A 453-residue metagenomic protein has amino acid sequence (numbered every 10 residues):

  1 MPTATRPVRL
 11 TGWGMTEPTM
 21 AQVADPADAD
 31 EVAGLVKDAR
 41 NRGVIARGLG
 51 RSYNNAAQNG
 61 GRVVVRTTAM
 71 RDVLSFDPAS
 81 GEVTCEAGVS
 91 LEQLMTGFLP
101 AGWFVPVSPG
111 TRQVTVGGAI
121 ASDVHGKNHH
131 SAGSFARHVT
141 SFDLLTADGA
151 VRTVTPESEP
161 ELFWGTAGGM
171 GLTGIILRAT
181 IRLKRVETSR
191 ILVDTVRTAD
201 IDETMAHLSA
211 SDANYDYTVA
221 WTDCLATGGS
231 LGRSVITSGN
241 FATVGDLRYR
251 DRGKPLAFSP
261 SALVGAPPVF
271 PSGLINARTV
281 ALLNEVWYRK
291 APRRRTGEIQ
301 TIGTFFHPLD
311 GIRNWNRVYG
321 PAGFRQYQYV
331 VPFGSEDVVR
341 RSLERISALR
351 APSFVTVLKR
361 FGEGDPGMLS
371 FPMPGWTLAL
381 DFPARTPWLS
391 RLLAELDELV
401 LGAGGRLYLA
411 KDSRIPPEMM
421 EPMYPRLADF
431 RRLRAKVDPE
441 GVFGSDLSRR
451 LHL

Functional and structural regions predicted by a protein language model:
M1-L453: Noncatalytic alpha-helical scaffold of FAD-dependent oxidoreductases
